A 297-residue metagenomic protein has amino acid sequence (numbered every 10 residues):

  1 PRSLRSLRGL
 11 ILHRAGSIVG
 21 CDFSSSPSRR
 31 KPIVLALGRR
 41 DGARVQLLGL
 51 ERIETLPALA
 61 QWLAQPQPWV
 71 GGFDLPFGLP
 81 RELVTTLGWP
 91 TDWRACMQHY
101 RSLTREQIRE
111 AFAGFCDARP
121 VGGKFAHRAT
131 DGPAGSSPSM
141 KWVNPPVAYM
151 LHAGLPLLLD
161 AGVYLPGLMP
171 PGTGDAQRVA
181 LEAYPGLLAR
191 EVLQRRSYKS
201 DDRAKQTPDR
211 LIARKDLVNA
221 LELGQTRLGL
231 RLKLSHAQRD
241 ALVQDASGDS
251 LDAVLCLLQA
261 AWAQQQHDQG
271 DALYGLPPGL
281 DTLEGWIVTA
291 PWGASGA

Functional and structural regions predicted by a protein language model:
P1-R8: Short, low-complexity, charge-dense intrinsically disordered segments
I11-V19, F23-A297: RNase H-like (RuvC/DEDD) metal-dependent nuclease/polynucleotide-processing core
